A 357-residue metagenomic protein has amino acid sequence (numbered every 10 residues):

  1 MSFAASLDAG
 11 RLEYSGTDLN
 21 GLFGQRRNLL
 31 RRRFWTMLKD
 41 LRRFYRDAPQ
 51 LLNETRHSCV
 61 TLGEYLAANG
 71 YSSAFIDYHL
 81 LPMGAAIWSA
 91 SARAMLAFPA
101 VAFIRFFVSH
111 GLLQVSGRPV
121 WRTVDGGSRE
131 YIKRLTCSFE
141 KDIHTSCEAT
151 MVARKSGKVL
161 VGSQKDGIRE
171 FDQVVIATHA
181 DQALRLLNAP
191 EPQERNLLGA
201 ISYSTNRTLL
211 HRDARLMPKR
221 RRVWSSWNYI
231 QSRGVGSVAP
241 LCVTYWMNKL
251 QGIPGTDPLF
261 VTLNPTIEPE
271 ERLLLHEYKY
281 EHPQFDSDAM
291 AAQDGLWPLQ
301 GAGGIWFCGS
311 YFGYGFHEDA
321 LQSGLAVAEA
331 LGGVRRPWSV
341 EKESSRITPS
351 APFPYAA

Functional and structural regions predicted by a protein language model:
M1-R105: Mobile amphipathic helical/loop "lid" adjacent to a hydrophobic cofactor/ligand pocket
L66, G84, L135, V175 (+4 more regions): A residue-level signal for conserved active-site and pocket-lining positions in enzyme catalytic cores
Y71-I76, A100, V124, S128-R129 (+2 more regions): Rossmann-like dinucleotide-binding core of oxidoreductases
F103-Q164, R169-D172: Helical element adjacent to the flavin cofactor pocket in flavoenzyme catalytic cores
I143-T145, I176, F307: A structural signal for the hydrophobic beta-strands that form the central parallel beta-sheet of Rossmann-like
E148-P283: Mid-domain catalytic core of redox enzymes that form a hydrophobic substrate pocket/lid adjacent to a catalytic redox
G236-A357: Conserved flavin/dinucleotide-binding core of flavoenzymes
